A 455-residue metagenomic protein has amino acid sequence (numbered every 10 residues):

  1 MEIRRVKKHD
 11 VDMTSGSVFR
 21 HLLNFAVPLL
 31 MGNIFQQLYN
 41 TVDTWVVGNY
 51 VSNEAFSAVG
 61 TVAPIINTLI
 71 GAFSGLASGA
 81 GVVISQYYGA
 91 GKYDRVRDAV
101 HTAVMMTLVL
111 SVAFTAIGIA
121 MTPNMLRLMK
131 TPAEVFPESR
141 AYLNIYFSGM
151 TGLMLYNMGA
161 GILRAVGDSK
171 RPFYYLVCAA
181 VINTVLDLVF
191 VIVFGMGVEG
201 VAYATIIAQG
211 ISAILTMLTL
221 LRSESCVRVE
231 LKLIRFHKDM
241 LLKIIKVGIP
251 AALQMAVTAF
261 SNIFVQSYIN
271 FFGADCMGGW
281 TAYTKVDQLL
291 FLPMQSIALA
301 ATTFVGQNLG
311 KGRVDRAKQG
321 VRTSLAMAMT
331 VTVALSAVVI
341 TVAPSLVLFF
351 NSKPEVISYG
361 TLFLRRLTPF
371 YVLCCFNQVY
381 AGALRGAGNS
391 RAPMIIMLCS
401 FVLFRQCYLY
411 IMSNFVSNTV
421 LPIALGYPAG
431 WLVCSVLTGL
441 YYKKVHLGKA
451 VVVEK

Functional and structural regions predicted by a protein language model:
M1-A26, I84-G149, V193-I249, V305-F370 (+1 more regions): Short alpha-helical transmembrane segments in multi-pass integral membrane proteins
S15, F19-L38, V42, I65-A72 (+7 more regions): Residue-level signal for short hydrophobic patches within transmembrane helices of multi-pass membrane transporters
N24-D43, I145, Y156, A179 (+4 more regions): Transmembrane helical elements of multi-pass membrane transporters/channels
L30, I34, L38, V42 (+19 more regions): Generic alpha-helical transmembrane segments of integral inner-membrane proteins, especially permease/transport modules
I34, L38-F56, L126-A133, V189-M196 (+4 more regions): Helix-terminus/linker motif at the lipid-water interface of multi-pass membrane proteins
V51-P64, R140-L143, A202, A274-L289 (+2 more regions): Small-residue hotspots at the loop-to-helix junctions and early N-terminal turns of transmembrane alpha-helices
F56-A116, L153-P172, Q266, W280-A343 (+1 more regions): Small-residue-rich hydrophobic transmembrane alpha-helices
A77, Y146-R164, P172-A180, V201-T216 (+4 more regions): Short runs within selected transmembrane alpha-helices of multi-pass transporters and secretion channels
